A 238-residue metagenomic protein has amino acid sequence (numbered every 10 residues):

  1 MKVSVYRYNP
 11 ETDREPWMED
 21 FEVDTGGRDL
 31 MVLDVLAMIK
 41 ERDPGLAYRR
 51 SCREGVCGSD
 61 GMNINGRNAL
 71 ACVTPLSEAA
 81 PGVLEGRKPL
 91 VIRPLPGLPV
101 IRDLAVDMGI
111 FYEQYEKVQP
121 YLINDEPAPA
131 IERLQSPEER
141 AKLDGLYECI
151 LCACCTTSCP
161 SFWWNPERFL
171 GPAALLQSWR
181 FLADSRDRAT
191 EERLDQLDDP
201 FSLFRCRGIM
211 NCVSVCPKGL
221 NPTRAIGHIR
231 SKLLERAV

Functional and structural regions predicted by a protein language model:
M1-V3, L90: Short structural boundary motif marking the start of a folded domain
S4-E19: Iron-sulfur cluster-binding electron-transfer modules in prokaryotic oxidoreductases
E19-L30: Short, contiguous acidic and Ser/Thr-rich linear segments
D24, N63-R67: Short strand-turn-strand beta-turns centered on an Asx-Gly dipeptide
D29-P44, K88-V238: Ferredoxin-type iron-sulfur electron-transfer modules in oxidoreductases and energy-metabolism complexes
C52-G61: Short, structured protein-protein interaction patches enriched in aromatics and acidic/basic residues, typified by
R67-R87, I92: Glycine-rich phosphate/adenylate-binding loop and adjacent beta-alpha elements of nucleotide- or dinucleotide-binding
